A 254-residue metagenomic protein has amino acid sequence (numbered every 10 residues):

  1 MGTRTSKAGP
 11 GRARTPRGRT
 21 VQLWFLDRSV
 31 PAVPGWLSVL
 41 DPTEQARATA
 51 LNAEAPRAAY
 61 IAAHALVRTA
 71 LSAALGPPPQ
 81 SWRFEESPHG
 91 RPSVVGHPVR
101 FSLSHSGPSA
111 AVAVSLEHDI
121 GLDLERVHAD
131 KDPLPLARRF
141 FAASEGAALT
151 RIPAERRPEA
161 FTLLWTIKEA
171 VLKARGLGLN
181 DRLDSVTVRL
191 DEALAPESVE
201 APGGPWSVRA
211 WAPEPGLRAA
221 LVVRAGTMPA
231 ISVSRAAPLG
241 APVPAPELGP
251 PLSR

Functional and structural regions predicted by a protein language model:
M1-R254: Core catalytic alpha/beta fold that binds nucleotide/phospho-ligands
